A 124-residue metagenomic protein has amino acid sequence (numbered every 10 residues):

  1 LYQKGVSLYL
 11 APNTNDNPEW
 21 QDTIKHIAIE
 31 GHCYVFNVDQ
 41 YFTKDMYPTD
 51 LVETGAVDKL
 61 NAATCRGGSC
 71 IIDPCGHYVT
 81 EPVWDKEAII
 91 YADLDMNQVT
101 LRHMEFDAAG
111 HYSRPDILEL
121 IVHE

Functional and structural regions predicted by a protein language model:
L1-D93: CN hydrolase (nitrilase-like) catalytic-core segments centered on the catalytic cysteine and neighboring Lys/Glu
Q3, V99-E124: Cysteine/selenocysteine-centered motifs that mediate thiol-based redox chemistry or coordinate metal-sulfur cofactors
K86-F106: A short, polar/charged loop-to-alpha-helix boundary motif
